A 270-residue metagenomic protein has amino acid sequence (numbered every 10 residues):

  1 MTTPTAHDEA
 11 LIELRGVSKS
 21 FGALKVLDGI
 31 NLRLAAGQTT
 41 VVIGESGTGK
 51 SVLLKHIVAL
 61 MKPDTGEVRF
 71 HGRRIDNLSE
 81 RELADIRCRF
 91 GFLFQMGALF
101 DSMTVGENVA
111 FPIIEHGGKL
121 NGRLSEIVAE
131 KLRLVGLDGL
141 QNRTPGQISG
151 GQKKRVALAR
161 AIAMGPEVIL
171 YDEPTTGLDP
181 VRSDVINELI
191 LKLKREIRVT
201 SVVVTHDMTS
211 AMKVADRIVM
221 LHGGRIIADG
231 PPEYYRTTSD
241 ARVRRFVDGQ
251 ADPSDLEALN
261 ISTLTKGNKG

Functional and structural regions predicted by a protein language model:
V58: Helix-to-loop junction immediately C-terminal to a conserved catalytic motif
G66-R74: Conserved ABC transporter NBD signature motif
R73-R74, N121-G139: Conserved ABC ATPase "signature" region
T144-I148, Q152: Conserved ABC ATPase signature
A163-E167: A short, proline-enriched helix->beta-strand linker immediately N-terminal to the Walker B motif in ABC-type P-loop
I169-D172: Catalytic Walker B motif of ABC-type/P-loop ATPase nucleotide-binding domains
